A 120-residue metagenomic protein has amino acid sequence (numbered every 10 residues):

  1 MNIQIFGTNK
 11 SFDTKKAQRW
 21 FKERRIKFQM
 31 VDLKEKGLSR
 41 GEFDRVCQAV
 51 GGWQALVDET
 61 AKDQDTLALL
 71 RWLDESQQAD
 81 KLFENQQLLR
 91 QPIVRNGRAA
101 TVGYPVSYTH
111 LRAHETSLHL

Functional and structural regions predicted by a protein language model:
Q4-G7, D13-R71: Structural alpha/beta surface segment adjacent to cysteine/selenocysteine redox centers across thiol/disulfide enzymes
W72-F83: Thioredoxin-like thiol-disulfide oxidoreductase module
N85-L89: Thiol/disulfide oxidoreductase modules built on the thioredoxin-like
P92-G97: A short, hydrophobic beta-strand/beta-hairpin element that forms part of a small beta-sheet core
R98-A99, T116: Well-ordered beta-strand scaffold positions
V102-Y108: Short beta->alpha transition motifs characteristic of CBS
T109-T116: Conserved small/polar residues in nucleotide/adenosyl-binding loops
